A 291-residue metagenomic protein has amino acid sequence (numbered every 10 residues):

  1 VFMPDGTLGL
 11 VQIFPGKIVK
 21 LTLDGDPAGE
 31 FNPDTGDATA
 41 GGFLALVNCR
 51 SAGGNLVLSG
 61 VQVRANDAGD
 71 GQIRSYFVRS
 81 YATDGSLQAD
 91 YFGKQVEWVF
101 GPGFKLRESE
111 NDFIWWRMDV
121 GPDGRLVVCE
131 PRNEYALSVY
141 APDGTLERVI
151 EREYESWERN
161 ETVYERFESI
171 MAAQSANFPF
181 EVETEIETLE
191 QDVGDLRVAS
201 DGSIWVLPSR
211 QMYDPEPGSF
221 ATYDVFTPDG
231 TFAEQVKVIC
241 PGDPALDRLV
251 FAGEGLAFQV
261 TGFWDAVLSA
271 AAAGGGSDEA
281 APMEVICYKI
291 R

Functional and structural regions predicted by a protein language model:
V1-R291: Eukaryotic scaffold repeat domains enriched in small/polar residues
